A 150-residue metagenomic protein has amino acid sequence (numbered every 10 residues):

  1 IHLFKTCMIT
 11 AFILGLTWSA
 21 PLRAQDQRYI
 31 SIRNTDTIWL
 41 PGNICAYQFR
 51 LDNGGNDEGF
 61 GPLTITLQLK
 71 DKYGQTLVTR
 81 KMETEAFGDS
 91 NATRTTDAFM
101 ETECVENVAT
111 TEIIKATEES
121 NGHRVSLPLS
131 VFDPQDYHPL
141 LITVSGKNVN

Functional and structural regions predicted by a protein language model:
I1-M8: Bacterial N-terminal signal peptides that target proteins for export
T10-F12, L22: Cleavable N-terminal signal peptides
W18-D26: Sec/Tat signal peptide C-region and signal peptidase I cleavage site
Y29-T66: Short, surface-exposed binding/anchoring microloops in extracellular/periplasmic proteins
N43, G74-Q75, G122: Detector for glycine-centered tight turns/loop "hinges" at secondary-structure junctions
D57-G74, I114-T117: Short acidic, flexible loop segments centered on an aromatic residue
V78-L129: Short, solvent-exposed, Trp/other aromatic-anchored flexible loops in extracytoplasmic proteins
T117-N150: C-terminal partner/receptor-binding element of secreted or periplasmic proteins
